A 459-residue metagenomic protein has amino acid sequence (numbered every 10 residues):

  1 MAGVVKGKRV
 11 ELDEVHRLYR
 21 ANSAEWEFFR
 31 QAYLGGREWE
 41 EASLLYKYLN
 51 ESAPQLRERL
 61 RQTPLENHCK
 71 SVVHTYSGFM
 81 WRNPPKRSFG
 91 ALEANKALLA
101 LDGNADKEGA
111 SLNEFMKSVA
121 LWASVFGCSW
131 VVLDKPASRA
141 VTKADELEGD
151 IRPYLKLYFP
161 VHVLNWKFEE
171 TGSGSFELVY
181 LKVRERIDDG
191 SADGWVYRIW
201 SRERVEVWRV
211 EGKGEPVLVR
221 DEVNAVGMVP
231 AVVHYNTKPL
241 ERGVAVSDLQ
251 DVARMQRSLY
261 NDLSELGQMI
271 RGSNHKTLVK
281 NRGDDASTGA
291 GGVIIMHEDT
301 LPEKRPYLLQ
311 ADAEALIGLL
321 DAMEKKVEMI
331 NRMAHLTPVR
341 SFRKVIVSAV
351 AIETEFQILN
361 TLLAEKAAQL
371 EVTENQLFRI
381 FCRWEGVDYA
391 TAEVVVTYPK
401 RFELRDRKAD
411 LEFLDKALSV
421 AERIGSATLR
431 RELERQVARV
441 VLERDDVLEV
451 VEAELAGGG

Functional and structural regions predicted by a protein language model:
M1, M255-Q268, E449-G459: Glycine- and charge-rich intrinsically disordered segments
M1-Y158, A456-G459: Extended, helix-rich architectural segments
H74-T75, A120-W130, A253-G272, K416: Short, hydrophobic/amphipathic alpha-helical patches that form generic packing surfaces within helical domains
V119-A123, M255, L319-A322, K326 (+2 more regions): Amphipathic alpha-helix face/heptad-repeat signature
A123-P239: Extended, regular secondary-structure scaffolds
V132, K182-R184, K280, V395-P399: Residues in well-ordered beta-strands of folded domains
V217-A351: Extended, charged amphipathic alpha-helical segments
D284, M296-H297, K325-G459: C-terminal helix-loop subdomains that flank or include functional centers
